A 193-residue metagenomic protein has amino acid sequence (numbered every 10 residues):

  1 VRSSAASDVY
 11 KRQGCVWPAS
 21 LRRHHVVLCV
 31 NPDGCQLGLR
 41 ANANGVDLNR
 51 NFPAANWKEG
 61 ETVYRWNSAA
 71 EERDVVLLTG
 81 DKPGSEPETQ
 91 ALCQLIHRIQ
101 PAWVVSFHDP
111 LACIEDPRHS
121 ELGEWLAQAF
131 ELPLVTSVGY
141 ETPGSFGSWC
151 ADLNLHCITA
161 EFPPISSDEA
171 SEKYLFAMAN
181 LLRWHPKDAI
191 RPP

Functional and structural regions predicted by a protein language model:
V1-A6, Y10: Single conserved hydrophobic/aromatic residue that forms the stacking wall/gate of nucleotide- or nucleobase-binding
S7-D8, V26, V30: Gly/Pro-rich interdomain helix-loop hinge
K11-R22: Flexible, small-residue-rich helix->loop connector segments that border functional cores
C15-V16, L39-A43, Q94-R98: Short amphipathic alpha-helices and their capping/turn segments at secondary-structure boundaries
R23-H25, H156: A fold-wide structural signal in alpha/beta-hydrolase
H25-V27, N49, V135: General small-molecule cofactor/ligand-binding pocket signal
V30-A70, C150: Surface-exposed loop and adjacent secondary-structure segments within mature catalytic domains
R65, A69-P193: Metallocarboxypeptidase
